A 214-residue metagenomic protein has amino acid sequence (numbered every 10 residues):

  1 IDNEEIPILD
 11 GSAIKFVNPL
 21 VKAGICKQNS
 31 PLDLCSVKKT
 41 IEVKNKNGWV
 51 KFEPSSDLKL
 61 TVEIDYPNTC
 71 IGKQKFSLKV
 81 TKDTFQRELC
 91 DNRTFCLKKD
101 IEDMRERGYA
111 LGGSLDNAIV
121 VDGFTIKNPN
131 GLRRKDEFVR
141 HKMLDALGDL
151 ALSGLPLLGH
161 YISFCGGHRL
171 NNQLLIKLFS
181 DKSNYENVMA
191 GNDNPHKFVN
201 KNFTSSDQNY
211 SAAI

Functional and structural regions predicted by a protein language model:
I1-I214: C-terminal regulatory domains involved in ligand/effector binding and gene-expression control
